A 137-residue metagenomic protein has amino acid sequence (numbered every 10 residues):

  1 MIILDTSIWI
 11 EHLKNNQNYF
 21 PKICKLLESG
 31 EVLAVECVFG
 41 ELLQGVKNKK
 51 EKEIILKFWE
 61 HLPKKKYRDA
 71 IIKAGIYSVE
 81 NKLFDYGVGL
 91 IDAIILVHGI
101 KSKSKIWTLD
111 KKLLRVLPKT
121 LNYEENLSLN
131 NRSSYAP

Functional and structural regions predicted by a protein language model:
M1, L96, I100-P137: Acidic, PIN/NYN-like endoribonuclease modules and their adjacent C-terminal/linker elements
M1-A34, Q44-L56, N130-Y135: Short, well-structured N-terminal submotif of metal-dependent ribonuclease cores
W9-I10, F39-L42, L113-L114: A generic structural signal for short hydrophobic patches within well-formed alpha-helices
L26-L27, K57, G99, L117: A generic structural signal for well-ordered alpha-helical segments
S29-G30, F58-L62, S102: Structured helix-beta-strand junction loops
V46-D69, G75-Y77: Active-site-proximal, substrate-binding regions of enzyme catalytic domains and RNA-binding/basic surfaces
K49-E53, N81-K82, Y123-L127: Short, hinge-like loop/turn segments at secondary-structure boundaries
K64-V116: Active-site neighborhoods of divalent-metal-dependent phosphate/nucleic-acid chemistry enzymes
